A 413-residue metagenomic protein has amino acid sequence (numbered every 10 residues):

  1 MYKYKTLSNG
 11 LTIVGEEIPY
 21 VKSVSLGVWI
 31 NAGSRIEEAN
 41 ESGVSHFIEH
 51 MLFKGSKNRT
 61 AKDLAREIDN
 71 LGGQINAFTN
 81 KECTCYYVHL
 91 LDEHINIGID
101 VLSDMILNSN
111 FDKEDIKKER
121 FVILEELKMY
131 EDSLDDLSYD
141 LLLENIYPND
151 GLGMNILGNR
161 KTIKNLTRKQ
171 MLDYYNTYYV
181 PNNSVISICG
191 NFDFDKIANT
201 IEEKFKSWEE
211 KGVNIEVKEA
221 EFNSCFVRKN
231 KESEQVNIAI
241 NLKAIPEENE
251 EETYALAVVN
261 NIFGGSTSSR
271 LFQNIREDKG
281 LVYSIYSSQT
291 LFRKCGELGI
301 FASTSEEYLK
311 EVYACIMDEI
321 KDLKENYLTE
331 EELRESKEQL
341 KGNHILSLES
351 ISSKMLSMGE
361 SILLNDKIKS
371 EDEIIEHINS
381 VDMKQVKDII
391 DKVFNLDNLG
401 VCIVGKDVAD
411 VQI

Functional and structural regions predicted by a protein language model:
M1, K22-V24, E82, F222-N223 (+5 more regions): A generic structural signal for well-ordered coil/turn residues at beta-strand boundaries that shape enzyme active-site
M1-N9: Short, Gly/Pro- and small/polar-rich lid/capping loops
T6, E17, L64-G212, R228 (+2 more regions): Charge-rich, well-structured scaffold segments of protease-associated domains
G10, E17-I68, L142, I240 (+2 more regions): Active/ligand-binding-proximal structured segments within catalytic/core domains that scaffold catalytic residues
G27-W29, G212-R270: His/Glu-based metal-binding/catalytic segments typifying zinc-dependent metallopeptidases
V28-N31, V88, N241-A244, F301-E306: A bilobed periplasmic-binding-protein/Venus flytrap-type ligand-binding module shared by bacterial periplasmic
G33-I36, F194-D195, P246-N249, E307-K310: Short beta-strands and strand-coil junctions in structured, solvent-facing domains, enriched
E38, D132-D136, E248-Y254, S352: Structural motif
